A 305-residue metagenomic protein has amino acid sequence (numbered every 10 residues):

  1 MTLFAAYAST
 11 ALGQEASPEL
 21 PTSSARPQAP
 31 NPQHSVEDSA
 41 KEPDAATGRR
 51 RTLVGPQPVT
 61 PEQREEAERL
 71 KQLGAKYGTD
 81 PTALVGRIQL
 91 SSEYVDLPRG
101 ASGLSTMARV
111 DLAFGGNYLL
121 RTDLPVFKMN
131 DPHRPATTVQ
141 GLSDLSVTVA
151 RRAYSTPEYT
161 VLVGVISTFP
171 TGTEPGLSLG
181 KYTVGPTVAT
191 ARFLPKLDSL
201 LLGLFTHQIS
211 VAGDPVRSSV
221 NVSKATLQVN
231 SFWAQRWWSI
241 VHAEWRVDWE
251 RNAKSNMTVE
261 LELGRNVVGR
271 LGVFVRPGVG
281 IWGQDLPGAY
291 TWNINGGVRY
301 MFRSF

Functional and structural regions predicted by a protein language model:
M1-Y7: Bacterial N-terminal signal peptides
A8-E15: Boundary at the C-terminal end of the N-terminal hydrophobic targeting segment
E15-F305: Transmembrane beta-barrel domains of Gram-negative outer membranes and organellar outer membranes
